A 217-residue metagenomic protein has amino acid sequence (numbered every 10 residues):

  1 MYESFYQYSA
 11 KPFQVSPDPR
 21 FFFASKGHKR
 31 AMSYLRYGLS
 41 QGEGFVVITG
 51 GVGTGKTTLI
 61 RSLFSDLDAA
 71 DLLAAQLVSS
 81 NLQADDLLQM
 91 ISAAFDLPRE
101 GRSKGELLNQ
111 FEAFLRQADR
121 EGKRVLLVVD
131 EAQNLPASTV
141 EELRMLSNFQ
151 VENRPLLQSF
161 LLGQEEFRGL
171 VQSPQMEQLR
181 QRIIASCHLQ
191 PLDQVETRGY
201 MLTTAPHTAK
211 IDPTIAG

Functional and structural regions predicted by a protein language model:
M1-G42: A short, basic N-terminal segment
K11-F13, D71-L73, L82-G101: Conserved NTP-binding/hydrolysis module of P-loop NTPases
Q41-S62: Walker A/P-loop nucleotide-binding motif
V46, A69-S79: Conserved catalytic segments around the Walker B and adjacent sensor/switch elements of P-loop NTPase domains
T49, L126-D130, Q158-Q164: Structural recognition of the conserved hydrophobic beta-strand(s) that form the central parallel beta-sheet of P-loop
T54, E131-A137, M145, E166-F167: Residues immediately C-terminal
Q83-A84, P98-E142, V151-R154, D193-T197 (+1 more regions): Mid-core helix/loop region of P-loop NTP-binding domains shared across ATPases and GTPases
Q117-G122, L126, V151-E152, F160 (+1 more regions): Helix-loop-helix "sensor" segment of P-loop NTPases
